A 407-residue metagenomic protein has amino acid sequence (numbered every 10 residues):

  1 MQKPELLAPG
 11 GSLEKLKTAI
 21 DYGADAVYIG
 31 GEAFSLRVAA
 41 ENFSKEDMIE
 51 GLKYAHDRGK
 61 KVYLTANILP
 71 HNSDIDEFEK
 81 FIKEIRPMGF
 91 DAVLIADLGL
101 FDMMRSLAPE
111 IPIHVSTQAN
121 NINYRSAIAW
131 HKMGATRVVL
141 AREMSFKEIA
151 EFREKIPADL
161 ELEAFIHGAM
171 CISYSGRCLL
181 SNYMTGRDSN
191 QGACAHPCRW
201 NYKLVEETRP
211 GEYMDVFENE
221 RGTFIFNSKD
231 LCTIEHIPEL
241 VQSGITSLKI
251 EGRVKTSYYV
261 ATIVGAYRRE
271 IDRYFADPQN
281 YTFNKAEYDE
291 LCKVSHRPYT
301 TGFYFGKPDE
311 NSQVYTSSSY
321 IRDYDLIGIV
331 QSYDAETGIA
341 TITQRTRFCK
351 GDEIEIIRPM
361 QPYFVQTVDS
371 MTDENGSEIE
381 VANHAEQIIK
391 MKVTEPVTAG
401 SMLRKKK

Functional and structural regions predicted by a protein language model:
M1-Y22, A26-I29, A33, G51-L52 (+5 more regions): Surface-exposed amphipathic alpha-helical tracts and adjacent flexible/coil segments at the periphery of soluble enzymes
R37-Y54: Glycine-rich, positively charged N-terminal anion/phosphate-binding segment
L64-T65, I95, V115-T117: Short beta-strand elements of ligand-binding domains
D76, E110-I111, V115-I122: Gly/Gly-Pro- and Ser/Thr-rich, intrinsically disordered tail segments characteristic of DNA damage-repair and tolerance
G99-L100: Alpha-helix capping/helix-boundary segments
M104: RNase H-like DDE/DDD metal-dependent nuclease/strand-transfer catalytic core used by mobile genetic elements
